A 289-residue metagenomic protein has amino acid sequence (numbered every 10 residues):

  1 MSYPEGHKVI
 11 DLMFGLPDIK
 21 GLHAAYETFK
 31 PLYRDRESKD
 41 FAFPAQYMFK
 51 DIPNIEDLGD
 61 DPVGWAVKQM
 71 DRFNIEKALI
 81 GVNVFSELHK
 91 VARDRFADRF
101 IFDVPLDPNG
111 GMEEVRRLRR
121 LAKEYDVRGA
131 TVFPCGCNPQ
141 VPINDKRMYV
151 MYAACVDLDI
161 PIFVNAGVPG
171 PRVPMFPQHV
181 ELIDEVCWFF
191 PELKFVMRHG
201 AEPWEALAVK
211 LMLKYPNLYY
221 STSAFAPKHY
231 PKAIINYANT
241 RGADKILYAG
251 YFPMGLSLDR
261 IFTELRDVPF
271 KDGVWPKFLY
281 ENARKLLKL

Functional and structural regions predicted by a protein language model:
M1-L12, I19-R72, K77, G242-L247 (+1 more regions): Mid-to-C-terminal alpha-helical segments outside catalytic/metal-binding sites
V9, A78, F100-F102, I162 (+4 more regions): Hydrophobic/aromatic residues located in beta-strands of well-ordered beta-sheets within soluble catalytic
P17-I19, F85-L88, N109-G110, C137-N138 (+4 more regions): Active-site environment of divalent metal-dependent phosphoester hydrolases
G59-Q69, G110-A122, E205: Short, acidic/polar
K68-E76, F96, D157-L158, F189-L193: A structural motif corresponding to the C-terminal end of an alpha-helix and its immediate exit/capping segment
E76-K77, N83-G170, P177: Active-site gating/metal-coordination segments in enzymes
R128-G129, P142-L247: Catalytic pocket-lining loop regions of alpha/beta-barrel enzymes, especially the amidohydrolase/enolase/GH5 lineages
